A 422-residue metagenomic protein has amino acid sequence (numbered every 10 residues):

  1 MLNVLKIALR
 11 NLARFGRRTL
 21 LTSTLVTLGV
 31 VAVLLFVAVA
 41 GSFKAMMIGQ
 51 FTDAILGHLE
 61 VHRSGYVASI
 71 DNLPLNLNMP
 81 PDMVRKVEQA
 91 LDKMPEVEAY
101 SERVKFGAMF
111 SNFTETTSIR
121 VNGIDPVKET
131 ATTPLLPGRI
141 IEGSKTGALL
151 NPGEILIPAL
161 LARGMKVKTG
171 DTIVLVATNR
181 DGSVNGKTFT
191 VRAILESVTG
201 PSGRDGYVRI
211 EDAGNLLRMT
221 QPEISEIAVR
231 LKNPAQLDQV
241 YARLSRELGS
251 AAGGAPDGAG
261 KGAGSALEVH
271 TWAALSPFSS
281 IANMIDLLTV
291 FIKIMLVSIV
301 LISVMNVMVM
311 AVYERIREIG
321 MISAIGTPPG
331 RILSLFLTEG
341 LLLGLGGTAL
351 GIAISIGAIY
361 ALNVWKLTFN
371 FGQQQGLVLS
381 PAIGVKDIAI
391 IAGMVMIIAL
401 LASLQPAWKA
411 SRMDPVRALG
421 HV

Functional and structural regions predicted by a protein language model:
L2, W408-V422: Short cytosolic juxtamembrane segments of multi-pass membrane proteins
G16-F43, N283-E318, L341-L350, I397-L401: Hydrophobic alpha-helical transmembrane segments of multi-pass inner-membrane transport and secretion
V37-R120, S144-L150: Hydrophobic, regular-secondary-structure patches
R120-M165: Short beta-strand boundary microenvironments
V167-K261, H270: Basic-flanked hydrophobic alpha-helices used for secretion and membrane insertion
V240-R243, E247, A251-L301, Y313 (+1 more regions): Peri-transmembrane interface segments
V309, E318-N363: Transmembrane alpha-helical interface segments in multi-pass membrane proteins
A349-I391, L404, R412: Short helix-loop junctions at transmembrane helix boundaries
